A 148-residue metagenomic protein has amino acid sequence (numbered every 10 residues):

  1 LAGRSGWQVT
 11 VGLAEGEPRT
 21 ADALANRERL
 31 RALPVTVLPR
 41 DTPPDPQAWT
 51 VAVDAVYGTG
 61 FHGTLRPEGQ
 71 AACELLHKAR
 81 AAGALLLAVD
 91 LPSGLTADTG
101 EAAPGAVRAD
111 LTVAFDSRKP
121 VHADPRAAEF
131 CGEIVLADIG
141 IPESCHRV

Functional and structural regions predicted by a protein language model:
L1-A52, Y57, H62-P67, A128: A cross-family phosphate/adenosyl-ligand binding-site feature
W49-V148: YjeF_N-associated NAD(P)HX repair module
